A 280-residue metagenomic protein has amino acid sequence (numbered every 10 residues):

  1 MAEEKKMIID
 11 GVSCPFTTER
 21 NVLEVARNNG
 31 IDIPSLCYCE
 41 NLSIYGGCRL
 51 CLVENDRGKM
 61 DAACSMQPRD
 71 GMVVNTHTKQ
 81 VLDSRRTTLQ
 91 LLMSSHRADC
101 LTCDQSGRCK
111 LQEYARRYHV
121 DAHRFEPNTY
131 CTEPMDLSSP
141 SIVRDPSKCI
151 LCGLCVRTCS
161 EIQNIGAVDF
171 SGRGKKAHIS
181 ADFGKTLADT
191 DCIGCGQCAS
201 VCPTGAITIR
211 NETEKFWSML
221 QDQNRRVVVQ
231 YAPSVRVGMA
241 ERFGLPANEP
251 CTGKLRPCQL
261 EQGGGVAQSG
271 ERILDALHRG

Functional and structural regions predicted by a protein language model:
A2, K6, T17-G71, H77 (+2 more regions): Iron-sulfur-associated redox domains of electron-transfer enzymes in respiratory and anaerobic energy metabolism
D10: ABC transporter nucleotide-binding domain catalytic core, centered on the Walker B motif
R49-G194, S200, I207-Q230: Fe-S ferredoxin-like electron-transfer domains and their immediately adjacent linker/connector regions across
V201-G205, L274-L277: Acidic/glycine-enriched edge-of-secondary-structure segments
